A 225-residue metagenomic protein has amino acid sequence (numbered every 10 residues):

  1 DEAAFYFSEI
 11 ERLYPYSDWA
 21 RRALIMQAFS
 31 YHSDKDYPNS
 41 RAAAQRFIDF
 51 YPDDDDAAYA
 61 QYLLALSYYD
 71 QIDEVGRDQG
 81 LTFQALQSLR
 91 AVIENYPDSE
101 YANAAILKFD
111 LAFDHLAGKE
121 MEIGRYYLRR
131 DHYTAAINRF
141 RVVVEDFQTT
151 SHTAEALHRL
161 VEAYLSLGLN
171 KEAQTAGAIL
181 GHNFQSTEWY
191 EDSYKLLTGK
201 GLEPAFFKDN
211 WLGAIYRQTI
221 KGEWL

Functional and structural regions predicted by a protein language model:
D1-L225: Acidic, polar-rich low-complexity tracts and alpha-helical solenoid repeat scaffolds
